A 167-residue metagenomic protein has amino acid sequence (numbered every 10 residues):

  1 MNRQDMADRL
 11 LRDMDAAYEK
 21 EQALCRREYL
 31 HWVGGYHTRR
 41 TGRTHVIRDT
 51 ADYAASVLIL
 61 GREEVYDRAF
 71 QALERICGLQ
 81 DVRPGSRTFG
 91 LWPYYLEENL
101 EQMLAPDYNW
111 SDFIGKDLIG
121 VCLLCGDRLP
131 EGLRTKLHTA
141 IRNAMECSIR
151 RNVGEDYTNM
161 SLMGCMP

Functional and structural regions predicted by a protein language model:
M1-T44, Y53: Mature N-terminal, pre-catalytic/accessory segment of carbohydrate-active enzymes
R43-R68, E74-P167: Aromatic-lined, polymer-binding surfaces characteristic of secreted/periplasmic polysaccharide-degrading enzymes
